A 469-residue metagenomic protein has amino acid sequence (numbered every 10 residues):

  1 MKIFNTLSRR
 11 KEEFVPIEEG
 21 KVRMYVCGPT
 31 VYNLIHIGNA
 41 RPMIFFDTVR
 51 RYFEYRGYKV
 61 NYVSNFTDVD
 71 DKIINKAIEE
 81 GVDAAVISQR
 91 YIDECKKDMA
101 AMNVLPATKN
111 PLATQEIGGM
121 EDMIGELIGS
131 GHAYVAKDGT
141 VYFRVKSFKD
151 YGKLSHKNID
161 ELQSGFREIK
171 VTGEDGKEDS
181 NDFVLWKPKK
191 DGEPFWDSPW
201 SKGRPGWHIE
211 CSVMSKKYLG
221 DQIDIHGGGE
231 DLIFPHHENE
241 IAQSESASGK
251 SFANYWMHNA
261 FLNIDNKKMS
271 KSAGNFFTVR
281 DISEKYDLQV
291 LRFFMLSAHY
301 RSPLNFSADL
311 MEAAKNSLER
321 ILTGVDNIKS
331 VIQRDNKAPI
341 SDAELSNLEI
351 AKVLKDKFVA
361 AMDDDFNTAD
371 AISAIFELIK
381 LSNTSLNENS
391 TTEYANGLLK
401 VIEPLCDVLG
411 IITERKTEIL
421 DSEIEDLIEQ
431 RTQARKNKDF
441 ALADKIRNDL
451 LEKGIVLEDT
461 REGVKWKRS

Functional and structural regions predicted by a protein language model:
M1-Y32, D47, G118-K329: Alpha-helical recognition segments enriched in aromatics with Gly/Pro capping that present substrate-recognition
S8-E13, I17-L105, E462-W466: N-terminal, positively charged nucleic-acid-binding surface of large information/translation enzymes
Y58, H132, I455: Short phosphate-binding/catalytic loops that engage adenosine nucleotides
Y62-V63, T108-P111, H226-G228: Short catalytic-loop micro-motif centered on adjacent basic/acidic residues
F66-D70, I92-C95, L105-M120, D138-F148: Short, glycine/charge-rich beta-strand/loop segments that flank catalytic centers and engage negatively charged groups
P106, A136-D138, D459-G463: Short Gly/Ser/Thr- and Asp/Glu-enriched loop/turn motifs at secondary-structure junctions
K268, N275-S469: Structural preference for alpha-helix termini/caps and helix-kink/transition segments
